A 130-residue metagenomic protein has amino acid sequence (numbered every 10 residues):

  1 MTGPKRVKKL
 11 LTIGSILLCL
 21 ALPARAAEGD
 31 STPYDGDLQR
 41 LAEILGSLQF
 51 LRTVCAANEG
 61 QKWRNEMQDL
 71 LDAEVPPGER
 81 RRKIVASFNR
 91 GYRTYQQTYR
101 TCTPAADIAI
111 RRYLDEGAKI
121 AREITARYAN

Functional and structural regions predicted by a protein language model:
T2-I13: Bacterial N-terminal signal peptides that target proteins for export
L17-L18: Repetitive helical segments and hydrophobic/amphipathic motifs
A21-A24: N-terminal signal peptide c-region/cleavage motif recognized by signal peptidases
A27-D69, R122-N130: N-terminal secretory signal peptides
E59-N130: Compact alpha-helical subdomains of small soluble proteins
